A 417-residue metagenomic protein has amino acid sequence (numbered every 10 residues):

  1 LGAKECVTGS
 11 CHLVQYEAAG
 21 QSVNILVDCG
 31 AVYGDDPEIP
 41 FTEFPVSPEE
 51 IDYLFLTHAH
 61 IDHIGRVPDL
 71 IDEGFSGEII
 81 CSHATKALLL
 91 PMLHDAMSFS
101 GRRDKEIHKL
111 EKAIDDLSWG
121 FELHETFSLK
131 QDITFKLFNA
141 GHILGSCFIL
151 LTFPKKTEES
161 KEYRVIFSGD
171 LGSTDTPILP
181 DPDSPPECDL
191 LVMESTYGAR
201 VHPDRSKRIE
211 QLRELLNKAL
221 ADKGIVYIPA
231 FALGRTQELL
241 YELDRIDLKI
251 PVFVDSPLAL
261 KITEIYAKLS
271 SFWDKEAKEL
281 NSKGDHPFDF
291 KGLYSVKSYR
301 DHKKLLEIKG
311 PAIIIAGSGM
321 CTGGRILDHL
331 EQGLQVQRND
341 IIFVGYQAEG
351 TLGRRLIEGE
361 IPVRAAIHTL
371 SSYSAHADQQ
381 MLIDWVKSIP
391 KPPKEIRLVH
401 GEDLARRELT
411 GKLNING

Functional and structural regions predicted by a protein language model:
L1-E49, G120-P180, H302-I313, R325 (+2 more regions): Core dinuclear metal-dependent hydrolase active-site scaffold
A3-K4, C29-V32, A84, I143 (+8 more regions): Active-site metal-binding loops of divalent metal-dependent hydrolases
K4-C6, L13-G77, C81-D116, S173-D181 (+3 more regions): Pre-active-site segment of Zn-dependent metallo-hydrolases
D28, H58-A59, L89, H142 (+5 more regions): Divalent metal-coordination and catalytic microenvironments
C29-G30, D52, E162-S168, G172-T174 (+4 more regions): Acidic/glycine-enriched edge-of-secondary-structure segments
L90-S146, S271-K309: Metallo-beta-lactamase
T174-D255, D340-G345, R355-N416: Cap/insert and terminal regions of metallo-dependent hydrolase folds
R213-V344, E349-L352: Hard-cation-handling environments
